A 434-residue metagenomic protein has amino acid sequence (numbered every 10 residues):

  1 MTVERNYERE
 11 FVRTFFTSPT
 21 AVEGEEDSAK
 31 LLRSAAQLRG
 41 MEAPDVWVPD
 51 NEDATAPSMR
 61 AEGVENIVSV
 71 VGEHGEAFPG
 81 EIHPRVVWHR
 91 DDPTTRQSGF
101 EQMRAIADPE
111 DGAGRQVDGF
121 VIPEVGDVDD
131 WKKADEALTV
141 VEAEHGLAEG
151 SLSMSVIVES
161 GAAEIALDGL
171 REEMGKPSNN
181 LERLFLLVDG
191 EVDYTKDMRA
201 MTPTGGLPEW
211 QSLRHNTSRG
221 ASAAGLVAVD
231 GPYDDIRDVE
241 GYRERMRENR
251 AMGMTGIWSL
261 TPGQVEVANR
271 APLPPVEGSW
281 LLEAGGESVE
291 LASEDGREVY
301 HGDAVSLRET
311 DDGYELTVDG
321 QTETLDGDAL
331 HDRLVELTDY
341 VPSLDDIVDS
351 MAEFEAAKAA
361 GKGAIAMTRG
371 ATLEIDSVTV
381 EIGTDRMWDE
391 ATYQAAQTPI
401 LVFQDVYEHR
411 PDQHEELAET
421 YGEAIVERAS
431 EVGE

Functional and structural regions predicted by a protein language model:
M1-E434: Expand to "…catalyze enediolate/carbanion chemistry for C-C bond making/breaking, isomerization, decarboxylation
